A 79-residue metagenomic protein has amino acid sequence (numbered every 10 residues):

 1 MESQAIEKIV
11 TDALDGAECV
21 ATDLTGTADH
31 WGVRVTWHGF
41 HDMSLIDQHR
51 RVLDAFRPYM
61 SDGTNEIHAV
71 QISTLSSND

Functional and structural regions predicted by a protein language model:
M1-D79: N-terminal, polar/charged subdomain of small-to-medium soluble alpha/beta proteins
